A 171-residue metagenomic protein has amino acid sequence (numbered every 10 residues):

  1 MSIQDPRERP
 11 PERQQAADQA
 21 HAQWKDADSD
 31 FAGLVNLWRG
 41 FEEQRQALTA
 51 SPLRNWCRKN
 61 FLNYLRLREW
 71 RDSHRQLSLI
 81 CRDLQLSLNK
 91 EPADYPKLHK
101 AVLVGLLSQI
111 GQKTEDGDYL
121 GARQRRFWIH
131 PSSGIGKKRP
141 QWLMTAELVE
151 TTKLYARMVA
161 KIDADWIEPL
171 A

Functional and structural regions predicted by a protein language model:
M1-A171: Second RecA-like catalytic domain
